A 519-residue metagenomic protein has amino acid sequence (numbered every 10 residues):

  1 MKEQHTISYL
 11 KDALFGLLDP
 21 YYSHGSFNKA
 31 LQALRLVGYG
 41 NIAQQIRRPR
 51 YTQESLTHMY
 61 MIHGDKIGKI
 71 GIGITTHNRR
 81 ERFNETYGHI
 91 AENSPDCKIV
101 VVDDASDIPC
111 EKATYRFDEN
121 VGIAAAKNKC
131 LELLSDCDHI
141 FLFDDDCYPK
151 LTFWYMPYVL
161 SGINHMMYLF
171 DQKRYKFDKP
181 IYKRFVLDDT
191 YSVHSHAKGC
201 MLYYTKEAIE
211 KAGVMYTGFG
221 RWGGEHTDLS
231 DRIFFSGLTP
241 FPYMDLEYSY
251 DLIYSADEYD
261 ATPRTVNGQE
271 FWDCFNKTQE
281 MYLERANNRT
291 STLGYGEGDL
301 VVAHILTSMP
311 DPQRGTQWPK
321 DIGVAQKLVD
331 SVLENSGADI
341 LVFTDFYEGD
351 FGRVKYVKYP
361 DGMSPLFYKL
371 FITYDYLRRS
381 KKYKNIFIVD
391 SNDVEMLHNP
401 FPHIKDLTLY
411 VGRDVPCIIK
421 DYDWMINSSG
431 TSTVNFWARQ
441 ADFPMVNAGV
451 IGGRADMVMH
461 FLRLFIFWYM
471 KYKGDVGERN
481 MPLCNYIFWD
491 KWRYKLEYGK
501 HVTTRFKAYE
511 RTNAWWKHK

Functional and structural regions predicted by a protein language model:
M1-K69, E297: Non-catalytic N-terminal targeting/anchoring module and adjacent flexible stem/linker that precedes the structured
E3-T6, L14, T292-G298, V302 (+1 more regions): A glycosyltransferase accessory/donor-loop signature
G40, Q45-D65, M166-S192, Y203 (+2 more regions): C-terminal, non-catalytic tails of nucleotide-sugar-dependent glycosyltransferases
R50-F117, G296-K384, A455-D456: N-terminal anchoring/stem segment of glycosyltransferases
F117-L134, F367-T373: Glycine-rich, basic loop-to-helix element that forms the pyrophosphate-binding segment of sugar-nucleotide handling
C137-Y148, K384-N392: Short beta-strand-to-loop acidic/aromatic patch adjacent to the donor-nucleotide binding site
K150-G218, N399-M470: Conserved catalytic core of nucleotide-sugar-dependent glycosyltransferases
G220-G298, Y498-K519: C-terminal catalytic/acceptor-binding lobe
